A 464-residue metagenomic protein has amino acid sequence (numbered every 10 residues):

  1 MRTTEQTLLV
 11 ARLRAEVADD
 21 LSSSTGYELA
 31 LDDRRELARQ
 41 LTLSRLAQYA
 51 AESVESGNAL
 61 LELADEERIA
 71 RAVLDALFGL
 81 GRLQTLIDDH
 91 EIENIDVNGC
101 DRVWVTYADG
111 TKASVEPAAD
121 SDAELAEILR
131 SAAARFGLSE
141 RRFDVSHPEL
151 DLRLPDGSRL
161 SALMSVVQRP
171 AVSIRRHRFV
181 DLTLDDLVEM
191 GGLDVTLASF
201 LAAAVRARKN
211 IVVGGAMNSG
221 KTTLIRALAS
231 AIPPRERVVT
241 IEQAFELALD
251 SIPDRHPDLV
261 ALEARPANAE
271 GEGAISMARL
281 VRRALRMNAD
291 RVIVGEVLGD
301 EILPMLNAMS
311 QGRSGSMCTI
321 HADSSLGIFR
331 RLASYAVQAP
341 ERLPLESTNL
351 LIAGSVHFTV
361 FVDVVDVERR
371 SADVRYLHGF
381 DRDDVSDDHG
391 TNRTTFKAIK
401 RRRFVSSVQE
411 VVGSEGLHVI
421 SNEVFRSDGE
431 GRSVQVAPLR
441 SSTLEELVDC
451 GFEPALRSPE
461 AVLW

Functional and structural regions predicted by a protein language model:
M1-R142: N-terminal accessory targeting/assembly segments
D20, E52, A76-L80, N98 (+16 more regions): Conserved, well-folded catalytic cores of nucleic-acid-processing and energy-transducing macromolecular machines
T106-A207: P-loop NTP-binding catalytic core
R208-I211, M217, A227-A353: Switch/coupling sub-region of P-loop NTPases
K221: Conserved lysine of the Walker
D373-W464: NTP-binding/hydrolysis catalytic cores, primarily Walker-type P-loop NTPases
